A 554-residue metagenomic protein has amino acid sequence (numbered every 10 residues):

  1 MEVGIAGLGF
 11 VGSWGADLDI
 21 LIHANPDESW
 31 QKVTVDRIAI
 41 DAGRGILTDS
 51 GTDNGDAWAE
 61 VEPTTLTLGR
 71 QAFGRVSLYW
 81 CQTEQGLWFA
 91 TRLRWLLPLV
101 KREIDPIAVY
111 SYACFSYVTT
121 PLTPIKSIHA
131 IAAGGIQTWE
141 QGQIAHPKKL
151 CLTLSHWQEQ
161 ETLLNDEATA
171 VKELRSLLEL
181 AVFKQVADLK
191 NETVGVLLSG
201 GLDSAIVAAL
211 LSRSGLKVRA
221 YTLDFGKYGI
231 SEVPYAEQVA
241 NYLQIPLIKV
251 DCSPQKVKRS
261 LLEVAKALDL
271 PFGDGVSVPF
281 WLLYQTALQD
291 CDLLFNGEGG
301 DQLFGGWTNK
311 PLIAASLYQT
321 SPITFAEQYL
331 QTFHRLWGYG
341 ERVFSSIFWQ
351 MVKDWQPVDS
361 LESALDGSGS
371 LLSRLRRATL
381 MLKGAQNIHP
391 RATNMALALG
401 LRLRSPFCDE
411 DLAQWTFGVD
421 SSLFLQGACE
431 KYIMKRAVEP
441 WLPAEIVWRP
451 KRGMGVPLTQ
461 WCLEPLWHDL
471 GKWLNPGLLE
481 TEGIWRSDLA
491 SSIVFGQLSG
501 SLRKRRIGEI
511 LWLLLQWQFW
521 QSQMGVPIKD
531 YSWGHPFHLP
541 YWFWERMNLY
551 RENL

Functional and structural regions predicted by a protein language model:
M1-L262, L268, F280, G483 (+1 more regions): Cysteine-centered catalytic environments shared across enzyme families
G55, A385-P390: Short, motif-level signal for alpha-helix interfacial/capping segments enriched in acidic residues and aromatics/proline
W58, G86-W88, H129, M381 (+4 more regions): A residue-level structural signature of the nucleotidyltransferase/glycosyltransferase Rossmann-like core
T67, R75, W157-L372, N394-W441 (+3 more regions): ATP-dependent adenylate-handling active sites, centered on carboxylate activation for C-N bond formation
L99-I107, T169, G273, D366-T379 (+2 more regions): Structural motif
A108-V118, A378-Q386, E509-G525: Short, hydrophobic/amphipathic alpha-helical patches that form generic packing surfaces within helical domains
L442-K504: PAPS-dependent sulfotransferase catalytic core
